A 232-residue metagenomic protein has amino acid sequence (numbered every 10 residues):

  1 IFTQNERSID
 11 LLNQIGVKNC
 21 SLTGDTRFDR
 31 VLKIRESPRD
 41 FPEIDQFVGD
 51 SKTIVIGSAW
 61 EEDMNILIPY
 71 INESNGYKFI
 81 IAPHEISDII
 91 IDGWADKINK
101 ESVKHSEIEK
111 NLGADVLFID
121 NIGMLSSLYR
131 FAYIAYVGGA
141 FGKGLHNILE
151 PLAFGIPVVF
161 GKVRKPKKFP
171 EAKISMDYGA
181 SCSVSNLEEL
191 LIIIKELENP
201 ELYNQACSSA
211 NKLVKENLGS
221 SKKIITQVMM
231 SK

Functional and structural regions predicted by a protein language model:
I1-K232: Nucleotide-activated sugar donor-binding and catalytic core shared by glycosyltransferases and related lipid-linked
